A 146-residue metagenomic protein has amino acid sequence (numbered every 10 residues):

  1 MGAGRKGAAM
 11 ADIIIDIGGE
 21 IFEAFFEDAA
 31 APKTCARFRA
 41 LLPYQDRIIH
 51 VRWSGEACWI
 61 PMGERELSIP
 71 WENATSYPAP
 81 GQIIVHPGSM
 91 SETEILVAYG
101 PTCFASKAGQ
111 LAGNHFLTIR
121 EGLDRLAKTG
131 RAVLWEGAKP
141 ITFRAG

Functional and structural regions predicted by a protein language model:
M1-A9: Short, Lys/Arg-enriched N-terminal segments with co-localized hydrophobic residues within the first ~10-30 amino acids
A9-A11, L126: Long hydrophobic alpha-helices with heptad-repeat/coiled-coil character
D12-G18: A short beta-strand micro-motif
E20-A24: Short beta-strand segments
F26-G146: Glycine-rich active-site loops that engage anionic ligands at enzyme catalytic sites
